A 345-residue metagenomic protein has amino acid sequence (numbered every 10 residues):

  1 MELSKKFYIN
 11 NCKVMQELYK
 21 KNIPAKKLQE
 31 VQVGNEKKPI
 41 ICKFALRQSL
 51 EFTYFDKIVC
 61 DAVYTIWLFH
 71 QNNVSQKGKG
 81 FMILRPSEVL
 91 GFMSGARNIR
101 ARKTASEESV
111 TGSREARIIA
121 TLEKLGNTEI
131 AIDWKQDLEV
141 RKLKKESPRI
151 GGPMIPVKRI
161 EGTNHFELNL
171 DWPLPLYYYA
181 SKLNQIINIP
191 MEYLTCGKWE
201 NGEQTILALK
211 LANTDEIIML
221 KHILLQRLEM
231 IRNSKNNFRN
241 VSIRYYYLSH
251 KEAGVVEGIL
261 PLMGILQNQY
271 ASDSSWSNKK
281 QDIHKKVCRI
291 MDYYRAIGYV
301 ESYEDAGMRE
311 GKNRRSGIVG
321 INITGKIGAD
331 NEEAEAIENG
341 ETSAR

Functional and structural regions predicted by a protein language model:
M1-R345: Charged, alpha-helix-forming regions
